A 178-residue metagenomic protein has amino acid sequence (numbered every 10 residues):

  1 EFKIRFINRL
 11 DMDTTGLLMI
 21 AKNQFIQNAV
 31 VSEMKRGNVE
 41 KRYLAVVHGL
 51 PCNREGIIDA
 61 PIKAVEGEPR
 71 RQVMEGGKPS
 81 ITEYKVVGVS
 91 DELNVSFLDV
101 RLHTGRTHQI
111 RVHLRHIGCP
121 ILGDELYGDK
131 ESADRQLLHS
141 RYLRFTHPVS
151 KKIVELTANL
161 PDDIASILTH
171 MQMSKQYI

Functional and structural regions predicted by a protein language model:
E1-I178: RNA pseudouridine synthases
